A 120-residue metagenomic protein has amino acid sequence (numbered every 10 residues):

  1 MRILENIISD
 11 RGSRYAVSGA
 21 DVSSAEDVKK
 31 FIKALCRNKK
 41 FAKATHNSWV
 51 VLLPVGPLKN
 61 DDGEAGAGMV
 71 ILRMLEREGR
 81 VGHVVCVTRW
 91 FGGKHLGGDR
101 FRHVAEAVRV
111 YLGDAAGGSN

Functional and structural regions predicted by a protein language model:
M1-G66, L75, G113, G117: C-terminal regulatory domains involved in ligand/effector binding and gene-expression control
V51, G82-F91: Glycine- and acidic-rich phosphate- and metal-coordinating loops
G66, R89-N120: Active-site-proximal loop/helix of nucleotide/amide-processing enzymes and allied scaffolds
V70-I71: Well-ordered alpha-helical segments embedded in enzymatic catalytic cores
M74-V81: Short glycine/proline-enriched loop/turn "hinge" motifs that connect secondary-structure elements and lie
